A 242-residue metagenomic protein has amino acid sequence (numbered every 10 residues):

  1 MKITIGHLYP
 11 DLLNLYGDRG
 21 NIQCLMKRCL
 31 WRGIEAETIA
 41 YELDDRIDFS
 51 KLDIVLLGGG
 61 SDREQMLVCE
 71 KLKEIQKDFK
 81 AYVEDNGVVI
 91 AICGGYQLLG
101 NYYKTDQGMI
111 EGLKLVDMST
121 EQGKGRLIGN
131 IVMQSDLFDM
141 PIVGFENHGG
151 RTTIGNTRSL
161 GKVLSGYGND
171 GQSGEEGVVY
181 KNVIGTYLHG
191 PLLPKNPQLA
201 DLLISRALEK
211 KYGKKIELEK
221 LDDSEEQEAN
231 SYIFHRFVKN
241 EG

Functional and structural regions predicted by a protein language model:
M1-E84, P194-G242: N-terminal beta1-alpha1 cap of cysteine-dependent amidohydrolase-like domains
M1-I3, F138-I142, V179-I184: Beta-strand-turn-beta hairpins that frame and shape the catalytic cleft of phosphate-ester-processing enzymes
H7, T38-A40, L115, G144-E146 (+1 more regions): Conserved beta-strand scaffold positions in the cores of enzyme catalytic domains, especially in NTP/NDP-utilizing
Y9-D11, G149-R151, G190-L192: Glycine-rich beta-alpha junction loops
I54-G58, I90, G185-Y187: Structural motif
D62-S135: Cysteine-nucleophile active-site neighborhood
Q107-E176: Pocket-forming structural segment of enzyme catalytic cores
D170-L208: A glycine-centered loop/beta-turn motif at secondary-structure junctions
